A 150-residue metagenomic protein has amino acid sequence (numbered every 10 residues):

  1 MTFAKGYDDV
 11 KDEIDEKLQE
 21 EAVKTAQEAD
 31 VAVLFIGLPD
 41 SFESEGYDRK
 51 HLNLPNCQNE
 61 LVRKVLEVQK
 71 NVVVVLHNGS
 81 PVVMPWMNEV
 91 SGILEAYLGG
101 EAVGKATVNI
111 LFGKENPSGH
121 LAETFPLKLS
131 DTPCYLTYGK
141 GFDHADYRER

Functional and structural regions predicted by a protein language model:
T2, H77-R150: Secreted, periplasmic, or luminal enzymes acting at the cell surface/secretory milieu
F3-E89: Hydrophobic helix-and-loop "lid/oligomerization" segment in the mid-to-C-terminal part of catalytic domains
